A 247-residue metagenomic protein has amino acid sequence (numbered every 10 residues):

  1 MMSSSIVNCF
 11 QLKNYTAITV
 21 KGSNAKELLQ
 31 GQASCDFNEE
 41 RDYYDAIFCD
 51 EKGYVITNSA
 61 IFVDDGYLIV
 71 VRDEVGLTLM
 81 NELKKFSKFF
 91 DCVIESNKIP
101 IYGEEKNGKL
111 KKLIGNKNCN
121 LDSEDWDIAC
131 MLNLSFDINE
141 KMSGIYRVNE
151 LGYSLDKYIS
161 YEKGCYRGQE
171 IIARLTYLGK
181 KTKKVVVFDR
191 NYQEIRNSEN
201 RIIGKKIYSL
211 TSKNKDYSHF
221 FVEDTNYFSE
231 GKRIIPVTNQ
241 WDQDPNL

Functional and structural regions predicted by a protein language model:
M1-I6, Y44-N58, N200-I207: Short amphipathic beta-strand starts and helix->beta connectors
S4-K21, E40, T57-D137, N239: Acidic, low-complexity central loop/insert segments
N24-L29, G76-M80, K117-N120, Y192-S198 (+1 more regions): Short, conserved charged micro-motifs
A25-V63: A glycine-rich (often HGG/GG-containing) alpha/beta subdomain
V55, A129, N133-D137, L151-Y158 (+2 more regions): Glycine-rich, small/acidic residue-mixed loop/short-helix segments
E140-G152, K163, L178: Short, basic/aromatic beta-hairpin or loop at an interaction surface
K157, K163-G164: Residue "hotspots" at secondary-structure boundaries inside conserved domains
